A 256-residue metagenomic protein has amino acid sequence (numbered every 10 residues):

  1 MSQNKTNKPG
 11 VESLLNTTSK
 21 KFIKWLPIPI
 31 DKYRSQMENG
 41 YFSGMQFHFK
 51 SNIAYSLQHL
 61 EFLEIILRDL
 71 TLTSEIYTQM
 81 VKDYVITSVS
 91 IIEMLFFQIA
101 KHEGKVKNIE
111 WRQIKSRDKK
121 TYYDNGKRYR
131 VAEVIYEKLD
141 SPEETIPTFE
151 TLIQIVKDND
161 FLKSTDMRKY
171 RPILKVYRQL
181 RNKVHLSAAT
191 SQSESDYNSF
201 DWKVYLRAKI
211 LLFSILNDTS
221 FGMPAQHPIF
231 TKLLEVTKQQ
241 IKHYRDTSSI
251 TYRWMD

Functional and structural regions predicted by a protein language model:
S2-M37, G44, D166-K183, S187-D256: Polyanionic, low-complexity intrinsically disordered segments
S43-A54, S74-D83, S164, R168-K175 (+1 more regions): Short, solvent-exposed segments of well-ordered alpha helices
G44-I65, M94-Q98, A132-T145: Short, contiguous, well-structured surface segments enriched in hydrophobic/aromatic residues
L57-V85: A long, hydrophobic alpha-helical segment
E64-S74, H102, V184, A188-S191: Secondary-structure edge/capping motif, primarily at the C-terminal ends of alpha-helices and the immediately following
L72, M94-I109, S193, A225: Short, solvent-exposed secondary-structure capping/transition elements
T78-G104: Short, hydrophobic, well-ordered secondary-structure elements
G104-K183, S187, S191, T219-S220: Flexible secondary-structure boundary motifs
